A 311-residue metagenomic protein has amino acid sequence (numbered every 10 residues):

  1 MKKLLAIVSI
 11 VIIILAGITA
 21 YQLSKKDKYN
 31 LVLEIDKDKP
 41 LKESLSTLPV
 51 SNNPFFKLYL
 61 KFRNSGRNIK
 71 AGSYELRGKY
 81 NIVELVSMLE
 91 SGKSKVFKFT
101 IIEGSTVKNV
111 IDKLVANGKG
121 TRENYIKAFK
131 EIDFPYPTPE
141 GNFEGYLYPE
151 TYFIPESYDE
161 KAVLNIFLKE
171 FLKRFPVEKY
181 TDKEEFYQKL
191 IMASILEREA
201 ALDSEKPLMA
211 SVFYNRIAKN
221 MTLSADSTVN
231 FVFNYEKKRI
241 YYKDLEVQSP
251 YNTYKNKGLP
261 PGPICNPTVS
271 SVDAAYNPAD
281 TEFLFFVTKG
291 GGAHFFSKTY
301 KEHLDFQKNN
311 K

Functional and structural regions predicted by a protein language model:
K2-V32: N-terminal type II signal-anchor transmembrane helix that functions as the membrane-insertion/stop-transfer segment
K3-I7, K70-S73, E123-K127, K255-P260 (+1 more regions): N-terminal start-of-chain detector that recognizes signal peptides and the immediate post-cleavage beginning
A6, G17-L23, Y59-N64, V83-L89 (+4 more regions): Short amphipathic alpha-helical segments, especially helix-boundary/capping motifs
S24-F175: Signal peptide-directed extracytoplasmic domains
D112, A116-G120, F134-K311: Bacterial extracytoplasmic/cell-wall-associated proteins, especially those involved in peptidoglycan
